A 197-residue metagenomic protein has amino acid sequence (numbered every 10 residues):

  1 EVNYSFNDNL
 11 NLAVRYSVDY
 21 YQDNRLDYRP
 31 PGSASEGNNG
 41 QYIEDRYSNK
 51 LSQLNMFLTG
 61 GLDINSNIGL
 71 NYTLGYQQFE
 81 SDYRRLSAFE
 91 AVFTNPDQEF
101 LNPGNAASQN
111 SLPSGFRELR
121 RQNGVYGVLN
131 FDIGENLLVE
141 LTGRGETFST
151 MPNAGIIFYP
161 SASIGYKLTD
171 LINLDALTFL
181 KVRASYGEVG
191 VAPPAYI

Functional and structural regions predicted by a protein language model:
E1-D63, R120-M151, G155-D170: Surface-exposed extracellular loop regions of Gram-negative outer-membrane beta-barrel proteins
E1-N3, N7, N67-N71, A192-I197: Membrane-proximal, glycine/serine-rich, low-complexity loop/turn segments characteristic of large bacterial
L12-V14, L70-L74, V139-L141, P160 (+1 more regions): Transmembrane beta-strands of outer-membrane beta-barrel proteins
Y20-Q22, E80-D82, T147, G190-A192: Feature marks short, surface-exposed loop/turn motifs that line or immediately flank catalytic pockets and channel
L26-Y42, R84-P113, I197: Surface-exposed loop/turn segments flanking beta-strands in extracellular/periplasmic regions
G61-G75: Outer-membrane beta-barrel channel domains
I156, D175-T178: Short, glycine-/polar-rich solvent-exposed loops and beta-turns at beta-strand/coil boundaries
L180-I197: Surface-exposed extracellular loop regions of Gram-negative outer-membrane beta-barrel proteins, predominantly
